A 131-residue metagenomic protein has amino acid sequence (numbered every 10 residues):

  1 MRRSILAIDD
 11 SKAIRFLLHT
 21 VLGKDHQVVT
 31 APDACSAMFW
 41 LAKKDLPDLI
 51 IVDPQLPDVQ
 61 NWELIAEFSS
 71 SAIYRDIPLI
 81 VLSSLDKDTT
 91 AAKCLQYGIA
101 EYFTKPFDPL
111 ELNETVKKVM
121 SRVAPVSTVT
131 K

Functional and structural regions predicted by a protein language model:
R2-K12, L18-H19, I50: Conserved acidic segment of CheY-like receiver
K12-T30: Two-component/phosphorelay signaling modules centered on CheY-like receiver
P32-L49: Acidic, metal-coordinating helix/loop segments flanking the phosphotransfer/catalytic sites of two-component signaling
A34, D53-E67: Conserved phosphotransfer microenvironments
P57, K87, P106: The feature encodes the CheY-like receiver
E63, D86-E101, E114: Alpha4 helix (beta4-alpha4-beta5 surface) of REC/receiver domains from two-component response regulators
F107-V116: C-terminal output helix
